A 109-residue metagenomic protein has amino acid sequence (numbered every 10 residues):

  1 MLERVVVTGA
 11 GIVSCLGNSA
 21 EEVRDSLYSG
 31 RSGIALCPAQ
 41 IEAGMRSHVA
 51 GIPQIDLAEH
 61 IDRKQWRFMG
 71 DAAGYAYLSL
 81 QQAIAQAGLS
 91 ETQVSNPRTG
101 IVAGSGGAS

Functional and structural regions predicted by a protein language model:
M1-S109: Conserved "HGTGT" condensation-loop signature of ketosynthase/thiolase-family condensing enzymes that catalyze
